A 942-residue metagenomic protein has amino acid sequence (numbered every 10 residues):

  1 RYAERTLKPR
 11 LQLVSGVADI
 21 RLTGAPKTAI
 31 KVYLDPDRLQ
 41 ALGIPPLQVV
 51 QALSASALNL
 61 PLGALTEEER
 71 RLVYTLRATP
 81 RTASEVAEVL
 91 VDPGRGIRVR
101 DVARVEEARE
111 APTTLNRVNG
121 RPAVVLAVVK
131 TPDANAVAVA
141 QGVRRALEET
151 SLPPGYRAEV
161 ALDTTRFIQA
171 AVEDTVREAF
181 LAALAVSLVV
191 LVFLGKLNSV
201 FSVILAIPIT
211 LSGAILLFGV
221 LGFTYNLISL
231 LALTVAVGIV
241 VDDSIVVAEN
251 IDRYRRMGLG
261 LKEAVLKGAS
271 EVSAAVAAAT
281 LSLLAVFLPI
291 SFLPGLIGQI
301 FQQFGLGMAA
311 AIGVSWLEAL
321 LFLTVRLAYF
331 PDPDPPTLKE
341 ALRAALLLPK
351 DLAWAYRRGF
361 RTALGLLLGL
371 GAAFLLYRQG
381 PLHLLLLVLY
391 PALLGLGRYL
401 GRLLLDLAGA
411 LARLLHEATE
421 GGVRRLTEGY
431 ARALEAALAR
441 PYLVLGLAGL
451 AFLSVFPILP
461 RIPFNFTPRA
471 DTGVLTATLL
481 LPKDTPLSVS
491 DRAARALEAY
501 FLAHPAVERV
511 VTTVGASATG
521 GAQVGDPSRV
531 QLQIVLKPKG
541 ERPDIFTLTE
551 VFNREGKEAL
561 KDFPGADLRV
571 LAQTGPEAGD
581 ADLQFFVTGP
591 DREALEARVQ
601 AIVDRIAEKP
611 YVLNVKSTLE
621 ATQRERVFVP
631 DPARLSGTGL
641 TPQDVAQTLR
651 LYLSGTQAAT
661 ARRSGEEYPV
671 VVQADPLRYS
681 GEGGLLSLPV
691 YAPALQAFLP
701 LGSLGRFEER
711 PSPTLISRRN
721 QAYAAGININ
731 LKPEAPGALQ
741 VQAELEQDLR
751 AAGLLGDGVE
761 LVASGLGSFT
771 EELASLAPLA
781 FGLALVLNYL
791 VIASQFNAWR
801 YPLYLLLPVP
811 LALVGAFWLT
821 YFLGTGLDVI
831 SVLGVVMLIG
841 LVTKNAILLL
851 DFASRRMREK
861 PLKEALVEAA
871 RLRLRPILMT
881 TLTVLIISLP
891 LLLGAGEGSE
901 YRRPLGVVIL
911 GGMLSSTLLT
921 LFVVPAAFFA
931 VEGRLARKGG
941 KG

Functional and structural regions predicted by a protein language model:
R1-G24, F464-V535, R554-E558, R592-E625: Extracytoplasmic/periplasmic
R10-A182, L191, V200, A248 (+5 more regions): Extracytoplasmic/periplasmic membrane-proximal domains and adjacent transmembrane bundles of envelope biogenesis
D37-L58, R77-T79, K350, F452 (+3 more regions): Solvent-exposed, membrane-proximal periplasmic/extracellular interface segments of envelope transport and secretion
A161, I168, V172, A248 (+4 more regions): Helix-loop junctions and hydrophobic alpha-helical segments within the transmembrane domains of large membrane
A185-V192, K196-R253, F292, A310 (+5 more regions): Hydrophobic transmembrane alpha-helices and their membrane-interface caps in long multi-pass transport proteins
F223, S291-I300, L375-L382, L400 (+5 more regions): Transmembrane helices with small-residue packing motifs
V272, E340-T467, R871: Signature of alpha-helical transmembrane segments and their immediate interfacial
L321-R326, D332-P336, G896-G942: Hydrophobic alpha-helical transmembrane segments of membrane transport and translocation systems, primarily multi-pass
